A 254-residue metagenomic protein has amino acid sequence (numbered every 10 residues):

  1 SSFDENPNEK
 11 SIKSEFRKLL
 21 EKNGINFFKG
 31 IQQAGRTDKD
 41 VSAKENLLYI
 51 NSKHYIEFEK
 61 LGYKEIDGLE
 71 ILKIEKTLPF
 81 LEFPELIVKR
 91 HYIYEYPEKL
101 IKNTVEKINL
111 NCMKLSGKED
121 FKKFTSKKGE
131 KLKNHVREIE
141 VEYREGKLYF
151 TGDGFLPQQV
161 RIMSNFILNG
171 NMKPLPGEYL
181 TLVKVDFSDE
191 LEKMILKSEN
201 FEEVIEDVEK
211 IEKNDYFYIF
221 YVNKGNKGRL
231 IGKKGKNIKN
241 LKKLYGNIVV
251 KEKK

Functional and structural regions predicted by a protein language model:
S1-E45, S52-H54, P79, L115-E203 (+4 more regions): Core RNA-modification/binding signature centered on pseudouridine synthases
G30-Q33, E70, E206-I211: A short linear hydrophobic-aromatic micro-motif
R36-K53, E57-F124, Q158-Q159: RNA pseudouridine synthases
P84, K102, K131, M172 (+1 more regions): Generic marker of residues within folded, mature protein domains
E106, E209, G246-I248: Residue-level marker of intrinsically disordered, low-complexity segments enriched for small/polar residues
I248-K254: Interdomain boundary/hinge elements
